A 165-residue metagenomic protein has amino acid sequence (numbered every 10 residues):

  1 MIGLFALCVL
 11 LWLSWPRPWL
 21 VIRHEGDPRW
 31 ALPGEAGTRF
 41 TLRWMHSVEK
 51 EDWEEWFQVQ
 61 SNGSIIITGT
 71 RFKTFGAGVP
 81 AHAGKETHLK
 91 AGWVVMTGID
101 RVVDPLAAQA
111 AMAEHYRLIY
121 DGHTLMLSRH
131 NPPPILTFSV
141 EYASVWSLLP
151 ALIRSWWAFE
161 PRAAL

Functional and structural regions predicted by a protein language model:
M1-P16: Hydrophobic membrane-insertion alpha-helices, especially the h-region of bacterial N-terminal signal peptides
L7-C8, L42-H46, F72-T74, V102-P105 (+2 more regions): Intrinsically disordered, low-complexity segments enriched in polar/charged residues with Gly/Pro, especially when
W12-W15, W19, W30, W44 (+4 more regions): A residue-identity detector for tryptophan
V21-T74: N-terminal secretory signal peptides
I65, A81-L165: Mature, soluble, non-transmembrane domains
F75-P80: Short aromatic-acidic-glycine turn motif
